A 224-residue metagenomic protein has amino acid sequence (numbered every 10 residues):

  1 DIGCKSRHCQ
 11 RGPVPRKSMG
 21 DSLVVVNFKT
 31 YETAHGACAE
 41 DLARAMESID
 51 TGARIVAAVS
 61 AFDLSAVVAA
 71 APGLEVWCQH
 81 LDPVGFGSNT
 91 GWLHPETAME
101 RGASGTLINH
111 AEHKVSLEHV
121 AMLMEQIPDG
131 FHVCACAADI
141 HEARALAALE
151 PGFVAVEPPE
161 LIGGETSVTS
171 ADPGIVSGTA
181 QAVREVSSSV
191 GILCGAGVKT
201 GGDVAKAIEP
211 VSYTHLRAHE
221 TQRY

Functional and structural regions predicted by a protein language model:
M19-T90, L149: Conserved N-terminal beta1-alpha1 strand-loop-helix module at the mouth
V24-F28, I55-A57, V76-Q79, T106-I108 (+4 more regions): Hydrophobic faces of well-ordered beta-strands that scaffold small-molecule active sites in alpha/beta enzyme cores
A61-A66, T90, E112-E125, E165-T179: Active-site-adjacent beta->alpha loops and helix N-cap segments on the catalytic face of soluble alpha/beta enzymes
S65-V76, Q126-F131, P173-S187: Alpha-helix-loop-beta-strand connector modules within alpha/beta enzyme cores
W77-V120: Glycine/small-residue-rich loop that forms an oxyanion/phosphate-binding "nest" at active or ligand-binding sites
C136-V186, L193: Active-site rim beta-loop-alpha module in soluble metabolic enzymes
I140-A148, K199-V211: Catalytic cores of alpha/beta
T214-T221: Conserved small/polar residues in nucleotide/adenosyl-binding loops
